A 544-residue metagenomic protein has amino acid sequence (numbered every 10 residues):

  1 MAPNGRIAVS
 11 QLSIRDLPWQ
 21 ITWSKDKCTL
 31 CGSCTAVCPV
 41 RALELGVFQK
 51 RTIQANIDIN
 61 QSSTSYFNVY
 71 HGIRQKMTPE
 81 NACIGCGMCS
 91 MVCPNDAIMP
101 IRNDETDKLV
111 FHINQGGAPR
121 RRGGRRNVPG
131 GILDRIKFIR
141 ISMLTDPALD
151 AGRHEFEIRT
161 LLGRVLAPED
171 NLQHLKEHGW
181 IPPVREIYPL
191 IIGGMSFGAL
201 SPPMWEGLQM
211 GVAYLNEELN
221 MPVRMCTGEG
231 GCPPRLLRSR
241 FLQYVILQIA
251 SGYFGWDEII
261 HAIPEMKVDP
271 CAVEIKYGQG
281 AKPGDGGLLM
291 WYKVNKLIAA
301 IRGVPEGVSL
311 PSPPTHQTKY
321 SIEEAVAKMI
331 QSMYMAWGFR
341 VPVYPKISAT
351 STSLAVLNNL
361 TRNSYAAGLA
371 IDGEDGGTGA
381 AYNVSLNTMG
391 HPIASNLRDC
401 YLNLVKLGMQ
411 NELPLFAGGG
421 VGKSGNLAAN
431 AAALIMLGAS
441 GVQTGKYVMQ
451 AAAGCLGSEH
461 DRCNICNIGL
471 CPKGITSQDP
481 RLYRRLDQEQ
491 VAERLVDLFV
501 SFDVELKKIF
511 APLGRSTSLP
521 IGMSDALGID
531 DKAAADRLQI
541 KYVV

Functional and structural regions predicted by a protein language model:
M1-Q20, D26, A42-Q61, Y66-Q75 (+5 more regions): Conserved, well-structured core domains of diverse proteins
A8-S10, D16-Q20, L30, T35-A36 (+4 more regions): Glycine-rich phosphate/ribose-binding loops and adjacent secondary-structure elements that form binding surfaces
L12-I14, M88, D107-G131, I475-F499 (+2 more regions): Conserved N-terminal/central alpha/beta ligand/cofactor-binding core
K25-T35, E80-S90, I468: Residues immediately within or flanking Cys/His clusters that coordinate Zn2+ in small zinc-binding modules
A36, M91, E206, M210-E217 (+6 more regions): A broad, structural surface signal
G85, I98, L369, C471 (+1 more regions): Hydrophobic alpha-helical packing residues
S201, T227-G230, P234-R238, I246-A250 (+8 more regions): Conduit-forming functional cores of very large proteins
E374, A433-A439, Y447, S458 (+4 more regions): Catalytic or ion-coupling anion/metal-binding cores of large enzyme and transporter domains
